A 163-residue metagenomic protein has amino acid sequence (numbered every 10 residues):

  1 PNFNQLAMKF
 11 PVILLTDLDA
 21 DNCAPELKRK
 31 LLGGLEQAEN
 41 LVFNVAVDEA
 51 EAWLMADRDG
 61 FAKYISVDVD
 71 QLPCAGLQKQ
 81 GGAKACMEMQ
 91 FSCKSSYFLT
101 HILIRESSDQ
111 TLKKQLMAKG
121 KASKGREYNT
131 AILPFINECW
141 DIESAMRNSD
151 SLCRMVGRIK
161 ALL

Functional and structural regions predicted by a protein language model:
N2-I13, L18-L163: C-terminal accessory helical subdomains adjacent to catalytic cores in phosphodiester- and nucleotide-handling enzymes
